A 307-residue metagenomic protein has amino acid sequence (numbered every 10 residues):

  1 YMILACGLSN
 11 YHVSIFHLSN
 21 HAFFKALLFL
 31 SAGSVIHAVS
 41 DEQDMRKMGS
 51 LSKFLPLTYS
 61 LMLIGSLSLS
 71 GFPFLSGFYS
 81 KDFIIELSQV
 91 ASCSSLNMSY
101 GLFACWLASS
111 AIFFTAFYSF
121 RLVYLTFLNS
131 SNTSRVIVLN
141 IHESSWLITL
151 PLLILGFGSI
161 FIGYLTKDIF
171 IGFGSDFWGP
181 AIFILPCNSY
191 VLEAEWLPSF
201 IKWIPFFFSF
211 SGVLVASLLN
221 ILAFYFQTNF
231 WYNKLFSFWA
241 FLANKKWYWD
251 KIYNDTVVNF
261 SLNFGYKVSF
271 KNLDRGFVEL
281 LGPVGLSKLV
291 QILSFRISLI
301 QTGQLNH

Functional and structural regions predicted by a protein language model:
Y1-T149, I162-I184: Functional transmembrane alpha-helices
S66, I112, L155-I162, S209-S217: Hydrophobic core segments of alpha-helical transmembrane domains in multi-pass membrane transport and ion-translocation
Y100-A111, S189-V215: Hydrophobic alpha-helical transmembrane segments
L122, G212-F224: Alpha-helical transmembrane segments
S144-W146, L150-F161, K202, F206: Membrane-embedded alpha-helical bundles of multi-pass integral membrane proteins
F157-F161, T166, V215, K246-W249 (+1 more regions): Early transmembrane alpha-helices of polytopic membrane proteins
F173-F207, L222-H307: Aromatic-capped, Gly/Pro-kinked transmembrane alpha-helices
